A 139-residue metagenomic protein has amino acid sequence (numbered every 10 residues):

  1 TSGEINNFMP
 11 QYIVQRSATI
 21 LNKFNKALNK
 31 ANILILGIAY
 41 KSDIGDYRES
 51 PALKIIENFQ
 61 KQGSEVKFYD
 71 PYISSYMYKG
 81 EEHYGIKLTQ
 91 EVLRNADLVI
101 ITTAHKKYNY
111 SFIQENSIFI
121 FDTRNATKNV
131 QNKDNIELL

Functional and structural regions predicted by a protein language model:
T1-L139: Structural/interface elements that position substrates and couple domains in central-metabolism enzymes
